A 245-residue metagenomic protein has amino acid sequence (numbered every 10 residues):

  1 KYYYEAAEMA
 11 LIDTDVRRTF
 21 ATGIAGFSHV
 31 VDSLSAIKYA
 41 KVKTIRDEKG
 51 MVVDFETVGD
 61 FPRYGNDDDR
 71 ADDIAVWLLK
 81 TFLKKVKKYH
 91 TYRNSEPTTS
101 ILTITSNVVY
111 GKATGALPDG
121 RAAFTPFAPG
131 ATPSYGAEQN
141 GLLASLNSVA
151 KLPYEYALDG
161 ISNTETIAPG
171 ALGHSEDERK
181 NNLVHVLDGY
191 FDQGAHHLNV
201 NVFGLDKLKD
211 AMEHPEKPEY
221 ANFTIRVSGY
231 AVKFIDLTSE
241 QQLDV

Functional and structural regions predicted by a protein language model:
K1-V245: Acidic, glycine-enriched catalytic cores built around paired aspartates
